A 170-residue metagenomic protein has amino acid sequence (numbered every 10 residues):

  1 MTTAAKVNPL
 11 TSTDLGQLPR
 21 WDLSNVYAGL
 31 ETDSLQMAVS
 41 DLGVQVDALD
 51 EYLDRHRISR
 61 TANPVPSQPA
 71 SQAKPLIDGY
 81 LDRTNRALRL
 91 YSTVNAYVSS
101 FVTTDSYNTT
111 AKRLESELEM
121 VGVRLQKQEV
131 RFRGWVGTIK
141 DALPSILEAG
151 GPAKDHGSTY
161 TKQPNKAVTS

Functional and structural regions predicted by a protein language model:
M1-S170: A well-structured
